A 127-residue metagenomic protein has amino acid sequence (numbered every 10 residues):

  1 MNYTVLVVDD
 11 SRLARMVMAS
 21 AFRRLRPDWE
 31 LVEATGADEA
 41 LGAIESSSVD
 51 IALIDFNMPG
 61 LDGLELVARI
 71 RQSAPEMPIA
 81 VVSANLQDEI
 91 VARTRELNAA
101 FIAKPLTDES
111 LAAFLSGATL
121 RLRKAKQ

Functional and structural regions predicted by a protein language model:
V8-D9, A34, A52: Conserved sequence signature across two-component system core domains
R12-V32: Two-component/phosphorelay signaling modules centered on CheY-like receiver
E33-G42, G63: Helix N-cap/capping motif at the beta->alpha junctions
G42, L64-P75: Short amphipathic alpha-helix used as the core "switch/output" element in two-component signaling
D55: Active-site residues of response regulator receiver
M58: Receiver (REC) domain active-site loop signature in two-component systems and cognate sites in sensor histidine kinases
E65, L86-I102, A113: Alpha4 helix (beta4-alpha4-beta5 surface) of REC/receiver domains from two-component response regulators
